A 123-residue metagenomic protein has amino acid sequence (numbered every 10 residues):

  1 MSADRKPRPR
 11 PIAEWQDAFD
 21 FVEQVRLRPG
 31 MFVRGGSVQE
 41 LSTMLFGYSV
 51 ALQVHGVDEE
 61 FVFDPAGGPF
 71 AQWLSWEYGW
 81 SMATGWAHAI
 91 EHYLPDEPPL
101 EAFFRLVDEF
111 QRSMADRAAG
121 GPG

Functional and structural regions predicted by a protein language model:
S2-I12, E97-G123: Short, functional C-terminal segments
S2-S49: Short terminal alpha-helical segments
D4, D17-D20, E40, D58 (+4 more regions): Acidic-enriched, low-complexity/disordered segments with a strong bias for Aspartate over Glutamate
V33-G36, L52-E59, Q111-A118, P122: Long, hydrophobic, amphipathic alpha-helical segments used as structural scaffolds
A51-F110: Amphipathic protein-protein interaction modules
